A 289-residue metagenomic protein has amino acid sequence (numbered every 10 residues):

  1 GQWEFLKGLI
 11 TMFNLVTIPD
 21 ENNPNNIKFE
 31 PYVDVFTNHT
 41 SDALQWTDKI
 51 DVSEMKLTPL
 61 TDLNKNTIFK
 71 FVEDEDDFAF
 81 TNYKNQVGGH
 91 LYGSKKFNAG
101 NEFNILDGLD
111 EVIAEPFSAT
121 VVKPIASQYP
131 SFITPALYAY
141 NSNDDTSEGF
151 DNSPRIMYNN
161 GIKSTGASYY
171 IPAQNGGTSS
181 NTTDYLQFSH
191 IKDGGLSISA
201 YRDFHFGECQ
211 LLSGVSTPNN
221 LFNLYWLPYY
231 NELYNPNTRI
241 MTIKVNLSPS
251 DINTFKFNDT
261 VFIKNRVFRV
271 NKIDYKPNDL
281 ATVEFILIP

Functional and structural regions predicted by a protein language model:
G1-P289: C-terminal extracytoplasmic interaction modules
